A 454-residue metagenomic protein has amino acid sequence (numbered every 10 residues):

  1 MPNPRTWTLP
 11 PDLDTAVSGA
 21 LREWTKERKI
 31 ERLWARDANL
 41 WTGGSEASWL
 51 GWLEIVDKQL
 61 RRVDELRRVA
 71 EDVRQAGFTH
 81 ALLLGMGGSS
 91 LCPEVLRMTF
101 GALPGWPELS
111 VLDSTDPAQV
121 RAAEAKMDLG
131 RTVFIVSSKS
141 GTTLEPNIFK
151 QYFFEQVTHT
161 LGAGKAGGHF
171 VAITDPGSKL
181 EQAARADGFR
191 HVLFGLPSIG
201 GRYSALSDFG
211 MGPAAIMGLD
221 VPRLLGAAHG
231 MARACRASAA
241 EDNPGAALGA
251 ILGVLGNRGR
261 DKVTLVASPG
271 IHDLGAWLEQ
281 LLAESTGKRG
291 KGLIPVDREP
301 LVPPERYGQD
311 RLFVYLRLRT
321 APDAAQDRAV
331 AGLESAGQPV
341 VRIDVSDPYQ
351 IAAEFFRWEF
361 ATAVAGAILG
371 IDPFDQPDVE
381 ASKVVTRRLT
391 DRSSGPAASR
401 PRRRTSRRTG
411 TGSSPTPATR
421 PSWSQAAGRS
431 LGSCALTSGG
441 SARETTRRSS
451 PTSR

Functional and structural regions predicted by a protein language model:
M1-Q75, T320, R328-A329, A352-E354 (+3 more regions): Extended, charge-enriched "interface" segments that sit outside catalytic cores
L13-G19, P117-A118, S198-Y203, D273 (+2 more regions): A short acidic, often aromatic-flanked loop/helix-cap motif at beta-alpha or helix-coil junctions that lines enzyme
L53-R68, G167-H169, P176-E181, N243 (+2 more regions): A short, flexible low-complexity segment enriched in Lys/Arg and Gly/Pro that occurs in N-terminal basic tails
R68-V69, P117-K126, L248-L252, C434-S438: Short, charged beta->alpha transition segments
E71-S238, L312, L316-A321, D327-I343 (+2 more regions): Glycine-rich phosphate-binding loops that contact phosphosugars or nucleotide phosphates
H159-V314, A321-A324, R357-R454: Active-site phosphate/pyrophosphate-binding segments
